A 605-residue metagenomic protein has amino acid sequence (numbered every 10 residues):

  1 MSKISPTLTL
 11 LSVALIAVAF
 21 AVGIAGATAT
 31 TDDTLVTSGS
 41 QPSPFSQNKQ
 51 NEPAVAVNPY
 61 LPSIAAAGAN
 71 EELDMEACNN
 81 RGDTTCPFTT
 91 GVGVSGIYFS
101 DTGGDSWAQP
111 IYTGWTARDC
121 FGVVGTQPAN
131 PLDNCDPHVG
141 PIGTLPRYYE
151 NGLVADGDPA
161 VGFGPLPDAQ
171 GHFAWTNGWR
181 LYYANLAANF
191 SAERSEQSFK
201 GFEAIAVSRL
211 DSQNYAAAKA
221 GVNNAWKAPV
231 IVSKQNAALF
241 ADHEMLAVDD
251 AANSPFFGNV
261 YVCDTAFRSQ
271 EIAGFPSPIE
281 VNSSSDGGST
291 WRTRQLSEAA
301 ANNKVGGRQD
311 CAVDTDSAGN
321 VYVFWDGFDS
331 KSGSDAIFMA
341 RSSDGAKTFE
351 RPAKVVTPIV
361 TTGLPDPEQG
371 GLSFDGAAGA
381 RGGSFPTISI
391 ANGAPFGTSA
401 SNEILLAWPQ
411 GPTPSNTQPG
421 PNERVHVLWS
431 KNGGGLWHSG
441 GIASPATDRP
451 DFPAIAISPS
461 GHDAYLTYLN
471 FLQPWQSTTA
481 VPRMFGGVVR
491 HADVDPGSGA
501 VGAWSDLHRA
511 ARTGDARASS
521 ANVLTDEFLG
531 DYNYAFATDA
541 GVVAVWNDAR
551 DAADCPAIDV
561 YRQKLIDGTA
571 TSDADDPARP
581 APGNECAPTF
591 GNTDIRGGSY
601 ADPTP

Functional and structural regions predicted by a protein language model:
M1-L11: Bacterial N-terminal signal peptides that target proteins for export
L10-G23: Bacterial N-terminal signal peptides
G26-P605: C-terminal PAP-associated
